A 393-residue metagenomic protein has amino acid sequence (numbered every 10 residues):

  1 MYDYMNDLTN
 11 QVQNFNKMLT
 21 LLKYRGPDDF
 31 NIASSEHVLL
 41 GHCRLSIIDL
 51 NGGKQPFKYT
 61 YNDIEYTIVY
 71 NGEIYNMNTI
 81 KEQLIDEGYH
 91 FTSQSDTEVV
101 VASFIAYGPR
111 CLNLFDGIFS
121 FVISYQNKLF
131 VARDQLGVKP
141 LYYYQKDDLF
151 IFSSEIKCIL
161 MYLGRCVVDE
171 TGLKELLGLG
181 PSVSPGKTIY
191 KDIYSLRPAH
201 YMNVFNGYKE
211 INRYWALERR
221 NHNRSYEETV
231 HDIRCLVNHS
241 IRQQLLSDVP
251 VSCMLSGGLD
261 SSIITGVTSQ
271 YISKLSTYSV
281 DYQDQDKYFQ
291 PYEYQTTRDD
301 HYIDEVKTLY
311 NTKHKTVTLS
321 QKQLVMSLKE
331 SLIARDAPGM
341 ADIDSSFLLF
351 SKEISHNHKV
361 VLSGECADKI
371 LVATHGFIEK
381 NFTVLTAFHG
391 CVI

Functional and structural regions predicted by a protein language model:
M1-A334, F347: Cysteine-centered catalytic environments shared across enzyme families
Y75, P338, N357: Residue-level signal for short amphipathic helical patches enriched in basic/charged and nearby hydrophobic residues
Q135, D147, L259, D286 (+2 more regions): Active-site adenylate/phosphate-handling loop in enzymes that bind or generate adenylated species
R335-I343: Long, Lys/Arg- and hydrophobic-enriched amphipathic alpha-helices
